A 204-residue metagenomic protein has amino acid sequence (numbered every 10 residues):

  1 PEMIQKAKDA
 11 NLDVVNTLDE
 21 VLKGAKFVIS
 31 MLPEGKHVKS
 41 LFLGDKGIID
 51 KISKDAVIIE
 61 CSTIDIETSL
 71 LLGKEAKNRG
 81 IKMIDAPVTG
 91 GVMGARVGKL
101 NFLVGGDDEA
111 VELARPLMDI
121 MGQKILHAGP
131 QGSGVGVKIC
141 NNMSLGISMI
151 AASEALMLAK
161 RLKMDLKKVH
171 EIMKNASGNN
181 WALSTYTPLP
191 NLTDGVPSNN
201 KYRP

Functional and structural regions predicted by a protein language model:
P1-A10, L162: NAD(P)-binding Rossmann-fold cofactor-contacting core
M3, L72, A155: Aromatic/hydrophobic pocket-lining residues that form π-stacking "cages" and hydrophobic walls in ligand
V14-I84: Rossmann-fold NAD(P) dinucleotide-binding segment
L41, T63-N142, G146: Rossmann-fold dinucleotide-binding core
S133-P204: Helical "substrate-binding/catalytic lid" subdomain of Rossmann-like NAD(P)-dependent dehydrogenases/reductases
